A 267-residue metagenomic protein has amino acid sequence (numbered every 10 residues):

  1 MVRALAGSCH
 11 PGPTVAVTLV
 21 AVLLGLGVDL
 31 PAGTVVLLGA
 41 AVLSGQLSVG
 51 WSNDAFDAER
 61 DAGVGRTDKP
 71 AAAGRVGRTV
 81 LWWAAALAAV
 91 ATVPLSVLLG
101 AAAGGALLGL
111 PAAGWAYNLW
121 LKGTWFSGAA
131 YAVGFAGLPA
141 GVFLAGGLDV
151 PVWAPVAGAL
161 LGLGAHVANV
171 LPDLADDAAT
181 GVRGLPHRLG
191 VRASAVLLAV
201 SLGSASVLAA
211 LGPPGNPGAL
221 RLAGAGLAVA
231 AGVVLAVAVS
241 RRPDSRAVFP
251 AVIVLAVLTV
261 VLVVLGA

Functional and structural regions predicted by a protein language model:
R3, G50, D54, E59 (+5 more regions): C-terminal ends of transmembrane helices
R3, P214-A267: Extended hydrophobic alpha-helices typical of membrane-associated regions
A6, P70-V150: Intramembrane alpha-helical segments
V17-G25, A130-G146, H187-V191, P250-G266: Small-residue-rich segments of transmembrane alpha-helices in multi-pass membrane proteins, especially helix faces
L19-F56, A89-T92, G104-W115, L148-A168: Membrane-embedded alpha-helical segments that form the functional core of polytopic membrane enzymes, especially those
A21-D29, T92-L99, G114-L121, L138-G146 (+3 more regions): Structural signal for membrane-spanning alpha-helices in multi-pass inner-membrane proteins, emphasizing helix cores
V28-T34, A129-A178, V191-S204: Functional transmembrane core segments of multi-pass inner-membrane proteins
V42-V93, L160-A209, P213-N216: Solvent-exposed interhelical
